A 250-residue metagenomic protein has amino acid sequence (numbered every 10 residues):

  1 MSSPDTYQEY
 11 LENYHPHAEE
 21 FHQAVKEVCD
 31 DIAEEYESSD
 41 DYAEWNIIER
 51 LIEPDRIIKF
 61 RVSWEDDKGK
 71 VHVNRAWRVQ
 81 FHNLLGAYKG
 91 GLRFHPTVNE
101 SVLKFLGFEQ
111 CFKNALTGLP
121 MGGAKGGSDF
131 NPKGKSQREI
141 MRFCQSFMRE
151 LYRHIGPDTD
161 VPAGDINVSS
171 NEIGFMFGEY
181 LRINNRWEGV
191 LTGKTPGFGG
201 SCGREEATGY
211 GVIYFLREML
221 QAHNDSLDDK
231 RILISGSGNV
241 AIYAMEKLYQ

Functional and structural regions predicted by a protein language model:
D41-K70: Structured beta-strand/loop patches that form or line metal/cofactor-binding pockets in enzymes
K70-C111: N-terminal cap/recognition module
H95, N114-D228: Glycine/serine-rich phosphate-binding loop and adjoining beta1-alpha1 elements at the start of nucleotide-handling
I232-I234: Hydrophobic Val/Ile/Leu positions in short beta-strands of Rossmann-like dinucleotide-binding domains
S237: Glycine-rich Rossmann-fold phosphate-binding loop(s) that bind the pyrophosphate of adenine dinucleotide cofactors
A241-I242: N-terminal Rossmann-fold NAD(P) dinucleotide-binding loop
M245, Y249: Gly/Ala-rich phosphate-binding loop of Rossmann-like dinucleotide-binding domains, activating on the conserved
